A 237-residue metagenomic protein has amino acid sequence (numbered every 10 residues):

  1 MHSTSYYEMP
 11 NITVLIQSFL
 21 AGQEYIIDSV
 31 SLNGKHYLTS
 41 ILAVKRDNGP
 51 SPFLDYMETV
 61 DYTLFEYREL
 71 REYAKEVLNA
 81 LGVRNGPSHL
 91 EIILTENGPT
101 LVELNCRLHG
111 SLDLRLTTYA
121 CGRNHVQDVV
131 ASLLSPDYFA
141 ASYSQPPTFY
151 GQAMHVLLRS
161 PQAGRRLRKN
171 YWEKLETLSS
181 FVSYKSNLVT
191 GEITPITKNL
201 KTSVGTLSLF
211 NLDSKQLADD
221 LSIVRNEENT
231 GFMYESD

Functional and structural regions predicted by a protein language model:
M1-A21, P50-Y56, K75-A80, S236: Conserved ATP-binding module of the ATP-grasp superfamily
E8, F19-G22, G82-G86, T148 (+1 more regions): A short catalytic or substrate-binding loop motif that flags glycine-/basic-rich loops and adjacent residues that bind
L15-Q17, E24-K45, P50-P52, P87-E91 (+2 more regions): Beta-strand scaffold of nucleotide-dependent catalytic cores
S18, Y62, T118, S203-N211: Short, well-ordered beta-strand elements within core beta-sheets of diverse protein domains
T39-N79, V83-I92: Acidic, glycine-rich loop-and-beta core segments that form the ion-binding/anion-interacting portion of active sites
R68-L90, N105-A163: Active-site "cap" helix and flanking loop/linker of ATP-utilizing ligase/carboxylase catalytic domains
T95-E96: Activation-loop N-terminal segment of eukaryotic-like protein kinases
A131-D237: Peripheral (often C-terminal) accessory segments that flank ATP-dependent C-N-forming ligase machineries
